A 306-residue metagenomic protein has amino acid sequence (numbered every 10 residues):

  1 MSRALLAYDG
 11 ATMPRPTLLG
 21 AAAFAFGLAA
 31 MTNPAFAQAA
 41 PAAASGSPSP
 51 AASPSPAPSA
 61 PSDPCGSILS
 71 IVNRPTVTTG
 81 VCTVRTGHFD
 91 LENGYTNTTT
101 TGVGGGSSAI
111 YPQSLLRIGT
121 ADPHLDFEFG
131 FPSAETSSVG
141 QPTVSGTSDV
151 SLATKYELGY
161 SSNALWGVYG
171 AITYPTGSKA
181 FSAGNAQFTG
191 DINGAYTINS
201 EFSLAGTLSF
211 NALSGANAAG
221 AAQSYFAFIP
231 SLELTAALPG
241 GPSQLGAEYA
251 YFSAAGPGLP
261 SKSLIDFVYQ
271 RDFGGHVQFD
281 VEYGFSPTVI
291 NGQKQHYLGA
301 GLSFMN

Functional and structural regions predicted by a protein language model:
M1-I68: Cleavable N-terminal export/targeting peptides
Q38-N306: Transmembrane beta-barrel domains of Gram-negative outer membranes and organellar outer membranes
